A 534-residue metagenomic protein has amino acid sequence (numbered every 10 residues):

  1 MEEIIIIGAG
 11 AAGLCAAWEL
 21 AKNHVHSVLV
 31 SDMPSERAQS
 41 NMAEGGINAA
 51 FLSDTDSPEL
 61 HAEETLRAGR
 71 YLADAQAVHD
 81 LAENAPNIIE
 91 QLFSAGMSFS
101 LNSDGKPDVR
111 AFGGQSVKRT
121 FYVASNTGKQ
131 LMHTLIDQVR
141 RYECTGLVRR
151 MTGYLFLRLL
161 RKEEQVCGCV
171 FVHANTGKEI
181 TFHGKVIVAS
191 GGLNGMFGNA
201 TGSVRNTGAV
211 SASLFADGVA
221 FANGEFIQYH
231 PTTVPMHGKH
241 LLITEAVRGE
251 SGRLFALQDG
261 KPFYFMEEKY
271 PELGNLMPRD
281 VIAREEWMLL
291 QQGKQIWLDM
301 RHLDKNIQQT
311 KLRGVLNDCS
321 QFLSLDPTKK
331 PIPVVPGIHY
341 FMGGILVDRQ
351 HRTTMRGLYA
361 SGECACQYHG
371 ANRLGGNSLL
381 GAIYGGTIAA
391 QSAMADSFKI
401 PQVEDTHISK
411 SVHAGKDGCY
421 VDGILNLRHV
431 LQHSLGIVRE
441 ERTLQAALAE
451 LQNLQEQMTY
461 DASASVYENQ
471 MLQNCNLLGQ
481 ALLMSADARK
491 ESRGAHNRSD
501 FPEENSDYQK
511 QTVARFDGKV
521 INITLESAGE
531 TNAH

Functional and structural regions predicted by a protein language model:
E2, T176-K185, T354: Core beta-strand elements of the Rossmann-like FAD/NAD(P) dinucleotide-binding domain in flavoenzyme oxidoreductases
E2-E3, A11, E19, P34-E36 (+10 more regions): Glycine- and aromatic-enriched mobile tails/lids
E3-L29: N-terminal Rossmann-like FAD-binding beta1-loop-alpha1 element of flavoenzymes
M33-L66, R70, L242: Conserved N-terminal glycine-rich FAD pyrophosphate-binding loop of Rossmann-like flavoproteins
A68-D108: Rossmann-like flavin
F93-G177, A189-S190, N194, G198 (+1 more regions): Conserved redox-cofactor binding core of oxidoreductases
K185-H240, N377-S392: Glycine-rich loop(s) and the adjacent beta-strand/alpha-helix scaffold that form part
S213, V219-K330, S392-F398: An anion/pyrophosphate-binding glycine-rich loop and adjacent beta-alpha core in soluble alpha-beta enzymes
